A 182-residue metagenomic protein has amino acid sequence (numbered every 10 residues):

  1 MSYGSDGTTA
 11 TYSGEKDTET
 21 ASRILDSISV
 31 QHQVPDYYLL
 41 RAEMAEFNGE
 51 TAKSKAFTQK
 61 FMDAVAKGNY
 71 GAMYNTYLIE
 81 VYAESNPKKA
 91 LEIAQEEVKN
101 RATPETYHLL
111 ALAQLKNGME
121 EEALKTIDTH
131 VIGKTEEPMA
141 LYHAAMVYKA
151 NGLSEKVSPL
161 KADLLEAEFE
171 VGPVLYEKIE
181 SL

Functional and structural regions predicted by a protein language model:
M1-D6, H32-L40, G68-T76, R101-H108 (+2 more regions): Generic helix N-cap/helix-start motif at coil->alpha-helix transitions
Y12, A45, E80-A83, Q114 (+1 more regions): Residue at a conserved register position within TPR or TPR-like alpha-solenoid repeats
E15, N48, E84-S85, N117 (+1 more regions): Structural motif corresponding to the intra-repeat A-B loop/turn of tetratricopeptide repeats
D17-T18, T51, P87, E120 (+1 more regions): TPR-repeat structural position
S29-P35, E43-A64, V98-A102, V131-E136 (+1 more regions): TPR/TPR-like (Sel1-like) alpha-helical repeat modules
M62-I132: Alpha-helical adaptor scaffolds
Y70-S85, N100-R101, A140-H143, V147-L182: Terminal, low-structured helical/coil segments at or just beyond the last alpha-helical repeat
